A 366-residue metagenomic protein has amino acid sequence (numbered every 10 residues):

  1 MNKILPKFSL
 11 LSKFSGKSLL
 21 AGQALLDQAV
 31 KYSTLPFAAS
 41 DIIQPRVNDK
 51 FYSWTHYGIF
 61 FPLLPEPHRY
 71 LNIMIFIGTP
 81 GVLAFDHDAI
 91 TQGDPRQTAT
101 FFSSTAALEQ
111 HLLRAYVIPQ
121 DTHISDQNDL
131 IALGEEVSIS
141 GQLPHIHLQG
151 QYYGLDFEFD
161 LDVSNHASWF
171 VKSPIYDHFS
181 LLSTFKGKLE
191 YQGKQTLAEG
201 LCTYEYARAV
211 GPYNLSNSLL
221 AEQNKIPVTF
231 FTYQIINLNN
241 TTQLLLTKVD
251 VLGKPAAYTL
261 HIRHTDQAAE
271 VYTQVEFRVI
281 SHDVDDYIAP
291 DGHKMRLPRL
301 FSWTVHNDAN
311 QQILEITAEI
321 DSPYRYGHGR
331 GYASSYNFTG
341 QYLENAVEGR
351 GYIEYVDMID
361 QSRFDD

Functional and structural regions predicted by a protein language model:
M1-D366: Structured soluble/peripheral alpha/beta segments that form catalytic or ligand/cofactor-binding pockets
